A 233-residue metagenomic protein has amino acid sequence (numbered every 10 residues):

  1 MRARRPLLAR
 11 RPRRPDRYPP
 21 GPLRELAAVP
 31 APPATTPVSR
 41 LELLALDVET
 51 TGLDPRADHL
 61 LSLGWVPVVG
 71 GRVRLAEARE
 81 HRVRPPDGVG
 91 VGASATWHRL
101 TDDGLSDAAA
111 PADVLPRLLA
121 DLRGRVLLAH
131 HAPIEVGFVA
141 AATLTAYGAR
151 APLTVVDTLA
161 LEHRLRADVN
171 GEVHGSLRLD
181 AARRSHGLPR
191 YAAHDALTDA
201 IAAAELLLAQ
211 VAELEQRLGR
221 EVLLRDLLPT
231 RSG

Functional and structural regions predicted by a protein language model:
M1-A34, S185, A204-G233: Acidic two-metal-ion nuclease catalytic site recognized across multiple nuclease folds, prominently DnaQ/RNase D-T
R2-R5, G148, P152-L153: A cross-family kinase active-site recognition segment
R11, D16-A140, L144, R150-P152 (+2 more regions): Conserved non-catalytic scaffold segment of RNase H-like nuclease domains
V156-V173: Short alpha-helix plus adjacent loop in nuclease-associated cores
L161-R164, A182, L206: Generic recognition of well-ordered alpha-helical segments
L165-N170, R190-A196: Short, glycine/charged-rich beta-strand-loop motifs at protein surfaces that mediate ligand recognition and catalysis
D195-L206: Acidic, divalent-metal-coordinating active-site segment for phosphoryl/phosphodiester hydrolysis, typified by short
